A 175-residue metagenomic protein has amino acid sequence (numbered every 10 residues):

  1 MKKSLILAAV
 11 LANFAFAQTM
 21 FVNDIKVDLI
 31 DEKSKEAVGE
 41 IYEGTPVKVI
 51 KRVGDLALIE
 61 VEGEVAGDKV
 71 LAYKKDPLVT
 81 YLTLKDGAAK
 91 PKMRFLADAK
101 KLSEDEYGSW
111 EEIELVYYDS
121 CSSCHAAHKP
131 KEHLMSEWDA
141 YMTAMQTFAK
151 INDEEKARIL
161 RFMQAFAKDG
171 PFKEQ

Functional and structural regions predicted by a protein language model:
S4-N13: Sec-dependent N-terminal signal peptides
T19-G54, K101: Beta-loop motif signature
E32-K35, M93-E114: Electrostatic cytochrome c docking/interface patches
E40-A97: SH3/SH3-like beta-barrel superfamily modules
Y117-A127, I159, M163: The canonical Cys-X-X-Cys-His
A126-A149: Gly/Gly-Pro-rich "capping" loops immediately C-terminal to redox-active cysteine motifs in periplasmic/lumenal
A149-Q175: C-terminal capping alpha-helices of c-type cytochrome domains
